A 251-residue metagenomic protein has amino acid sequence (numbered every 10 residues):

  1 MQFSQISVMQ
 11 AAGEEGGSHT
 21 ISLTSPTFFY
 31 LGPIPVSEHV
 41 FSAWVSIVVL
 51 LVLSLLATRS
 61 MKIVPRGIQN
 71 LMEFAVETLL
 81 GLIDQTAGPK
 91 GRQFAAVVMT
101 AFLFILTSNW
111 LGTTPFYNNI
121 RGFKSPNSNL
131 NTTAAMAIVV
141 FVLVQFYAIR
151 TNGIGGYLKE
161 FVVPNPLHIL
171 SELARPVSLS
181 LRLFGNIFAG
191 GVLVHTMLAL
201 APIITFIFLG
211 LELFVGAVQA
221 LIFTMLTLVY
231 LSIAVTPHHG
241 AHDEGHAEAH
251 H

Functional and structural regions predicted by a protein language model:
Q2-H251: Selective transmembrane helix interface/packing segments
